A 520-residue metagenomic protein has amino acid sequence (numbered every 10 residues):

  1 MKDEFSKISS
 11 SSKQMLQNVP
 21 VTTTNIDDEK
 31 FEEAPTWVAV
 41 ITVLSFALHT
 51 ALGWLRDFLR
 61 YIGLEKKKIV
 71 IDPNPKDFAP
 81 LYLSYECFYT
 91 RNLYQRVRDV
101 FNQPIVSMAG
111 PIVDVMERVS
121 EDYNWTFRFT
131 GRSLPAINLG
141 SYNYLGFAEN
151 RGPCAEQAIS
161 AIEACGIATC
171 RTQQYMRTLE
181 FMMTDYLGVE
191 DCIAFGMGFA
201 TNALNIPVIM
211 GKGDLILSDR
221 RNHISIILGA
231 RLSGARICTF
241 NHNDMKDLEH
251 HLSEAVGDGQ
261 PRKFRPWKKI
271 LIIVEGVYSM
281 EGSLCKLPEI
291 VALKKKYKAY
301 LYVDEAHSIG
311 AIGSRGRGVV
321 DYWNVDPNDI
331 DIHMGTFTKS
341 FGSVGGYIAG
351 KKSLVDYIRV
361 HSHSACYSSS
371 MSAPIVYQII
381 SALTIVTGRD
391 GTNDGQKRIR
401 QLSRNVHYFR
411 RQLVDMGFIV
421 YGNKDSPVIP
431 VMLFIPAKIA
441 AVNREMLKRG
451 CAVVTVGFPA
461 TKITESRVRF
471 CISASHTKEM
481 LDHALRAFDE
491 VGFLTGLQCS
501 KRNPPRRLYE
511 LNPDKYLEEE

Functional and structural regions predicted by a protein language model:
M1-K2, R91, Q103, D114 (+7 more regions): PLP-dependent enzyme catalytic core of the Aspartate aminotransferase-like
K2-A168, A299, S368: N-terminal "arm"/small-domain region of PLP-dependent enzymes with the aminotransferase-like
E29, E33-W37, S45-L48, L52 (+10 more regions): Conserved PLP-binding catalytic core of the aspartate aminotransferase-like
Y142-N143, C238, H242-V303: Active-site phosphate-binding strand-loop segment of PLP-dependent enzymes
C170-Q174, E180-L204, F240: Short loop-beta-helix segment that forms the pyridoxal 5′-phosphate
N205-I224: Conserved PLP-anchoring active-site segment centered on the Schiff-base-forming lysine
K212, L232-G234, Y297, D329: Short, structured coil segments at secondary-structure junctions
Y297-Y300, H307, I312-D425, A437-K438 (+1 more regions): Active-site C-terminal subdomain of aminotransferase-like
